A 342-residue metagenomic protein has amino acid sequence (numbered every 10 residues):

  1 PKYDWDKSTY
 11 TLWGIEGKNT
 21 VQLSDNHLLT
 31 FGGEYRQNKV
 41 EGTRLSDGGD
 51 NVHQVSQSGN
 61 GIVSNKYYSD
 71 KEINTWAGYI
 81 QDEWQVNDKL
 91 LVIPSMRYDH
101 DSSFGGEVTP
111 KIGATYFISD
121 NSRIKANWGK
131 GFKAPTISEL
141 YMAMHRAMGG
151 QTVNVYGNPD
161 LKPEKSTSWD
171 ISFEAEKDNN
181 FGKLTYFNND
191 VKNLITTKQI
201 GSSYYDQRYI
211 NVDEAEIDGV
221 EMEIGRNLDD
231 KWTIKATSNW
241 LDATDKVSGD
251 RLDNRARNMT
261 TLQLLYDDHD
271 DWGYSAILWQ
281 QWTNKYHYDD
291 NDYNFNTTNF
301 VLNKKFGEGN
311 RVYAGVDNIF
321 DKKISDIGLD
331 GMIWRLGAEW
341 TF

Functional and structural regions predicted by a protein language model:
P1-D6, I62-Y68, S95-H100, N154-P159 (+7 more regions): Extracellular loop and loop/strand-boundary signature of outer-membrane beta-barrel proteins
P1-G105, F117, N180-K183, T233-K235: Face-selective signature of the C-terminal outer-membrane beta-barrel domain
T9-W13, E72-W76, G106-V108, K165-W169 (+6 more regions): Residues that define the transmembrane beta-barrel architecture of outer-membrane proteins
I15-V21, G78-D82, I112-Y116, I171-A175 (+6 more regions): Residues on the lipid-exposed face of transmembrane beta-strands in outer-membrane beta-barrel proteins
D25, Q85-V92, Y186-V191, R208-Y286: Gram-negative outer-membrane beta-barrel transporters
Y35-E41, M96-S102, W128-A134, Y141-A143 (+8 more regions): Transmembrane beta-strands of outer-membrane beta-barrel pores
K71-I73, F117, N121-R123, N127-D190 (+2 more regions): Outer-membrane beta-barrel signature, preferentially recognizing the C-terminal barrel domain of Gram-negative
A126, T167, N239, R251-F342: Conserved C-terminal beta-signal and adjacent last beta-strands/turns of outer-membrane beta-barrel proteins
